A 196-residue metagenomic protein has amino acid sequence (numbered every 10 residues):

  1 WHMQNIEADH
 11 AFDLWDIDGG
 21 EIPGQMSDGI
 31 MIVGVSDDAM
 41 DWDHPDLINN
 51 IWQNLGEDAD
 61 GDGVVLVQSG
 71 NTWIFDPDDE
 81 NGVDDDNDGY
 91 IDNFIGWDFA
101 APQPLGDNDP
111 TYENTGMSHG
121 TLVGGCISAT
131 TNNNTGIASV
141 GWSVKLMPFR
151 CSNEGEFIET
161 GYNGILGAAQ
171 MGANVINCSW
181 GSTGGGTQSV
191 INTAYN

Functional and structural regions predicted by a protein language model:
E7-Q103, L122, C126, I176: Acidic-leg catalytic submotif of subtilisin-like serine proteases
D13-G24, G29, D38, D46 (+3 more regions): Substrate-binding/access-modulating region of protease and related hydrolase catalytic domains
Y90-A100, T130, N134-E154: Short helix-loop-beta-strand segments that form the rim/entrance of peptidase-like active sites
L105-D109: Short glycine-/Asp-/Thr-/Trp-enriched loop segments that recur within the blades of beta-propeller repeat domains
